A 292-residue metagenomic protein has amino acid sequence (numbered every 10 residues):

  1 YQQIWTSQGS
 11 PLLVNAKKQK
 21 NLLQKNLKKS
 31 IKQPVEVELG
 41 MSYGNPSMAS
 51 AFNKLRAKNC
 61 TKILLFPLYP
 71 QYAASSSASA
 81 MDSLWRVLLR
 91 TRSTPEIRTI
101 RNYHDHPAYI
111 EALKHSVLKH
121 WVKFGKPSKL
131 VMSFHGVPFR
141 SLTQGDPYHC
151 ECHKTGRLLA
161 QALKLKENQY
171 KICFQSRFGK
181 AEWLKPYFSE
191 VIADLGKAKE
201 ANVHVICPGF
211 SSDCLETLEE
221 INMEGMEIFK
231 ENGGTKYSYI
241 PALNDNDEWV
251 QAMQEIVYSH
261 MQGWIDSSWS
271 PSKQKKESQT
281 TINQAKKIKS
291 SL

Functional and structural regions predicted by a protein language model:
Y1-L292: Active-site-proximal alpha-helix that buttresses catalytic centers in soluble enzyme cores
